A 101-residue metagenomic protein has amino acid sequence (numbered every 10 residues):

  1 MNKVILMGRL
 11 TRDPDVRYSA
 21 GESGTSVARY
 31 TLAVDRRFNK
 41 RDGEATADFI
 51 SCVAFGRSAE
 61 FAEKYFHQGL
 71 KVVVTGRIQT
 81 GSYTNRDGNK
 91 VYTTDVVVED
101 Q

Functional and structural regions predicted by a protein language model:
M1-Q101: Single-stranded nucleic acid-binding surfaces, predominantly the OB-fold ssDNA-binding core
